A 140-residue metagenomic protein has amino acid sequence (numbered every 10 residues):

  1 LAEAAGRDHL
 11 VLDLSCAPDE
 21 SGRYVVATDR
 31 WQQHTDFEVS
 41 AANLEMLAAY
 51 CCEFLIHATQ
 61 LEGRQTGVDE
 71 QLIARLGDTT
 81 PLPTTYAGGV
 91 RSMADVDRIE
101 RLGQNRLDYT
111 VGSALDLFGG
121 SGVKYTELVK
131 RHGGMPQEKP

Functional and structural regions predicted by a protein language model:
L1-A2, E70-Y109, Y125: Catalytic cores of alpha/beta
L1-E62: Conserved anion-binding
V11-S15, H57, T85-G88, T110-G112: A cross-family glycoside hydrolase active-site/sugar-binding cleft signature
L12, F54, L76, I99 (+1 more regions): Conserved, mostly hydrophobic/aromatic
S21-G22, F118-V123: Short, charged, surface-exposed secondary-structure boundary motifs
D36-A41, T66-A74, K124-E127: Charged helix-capping and loop-helix junction motifs
G63-Q65, M93-D97, D116-G120: Short active-site-adjacent structural elements
S121, Y125-P140: Extended, intrinsically disordered, low-complexity segments
